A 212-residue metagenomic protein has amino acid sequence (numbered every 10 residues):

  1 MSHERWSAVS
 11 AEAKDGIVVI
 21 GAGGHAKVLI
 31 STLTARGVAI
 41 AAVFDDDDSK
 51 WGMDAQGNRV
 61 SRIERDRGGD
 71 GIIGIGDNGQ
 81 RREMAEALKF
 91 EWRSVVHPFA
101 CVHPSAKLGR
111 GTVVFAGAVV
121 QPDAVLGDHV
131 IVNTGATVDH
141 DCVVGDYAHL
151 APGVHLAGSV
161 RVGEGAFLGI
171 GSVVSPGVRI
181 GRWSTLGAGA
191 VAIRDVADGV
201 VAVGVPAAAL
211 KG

Functional and structural regions predicted by a protein language model:
M1-E64, T112: Hydrophobic, well-ordered beta-alpha structural blocks that scaffold small-molecule cofactor pockets
S10-E12, R65, A106, A124 (+1 more regions): Short, flexible hinge/linker loops that cap or flank conserved catalytic cores
K14-D15, I40, G68, G109 (+4 more regions): A general structural motif
A22, D47, I75, A190 (+1 more regions): Short secondary-structure boundary segments
I30, D48-H103: Phosphate-bearing ligand-interacting subdomains that bind or position ATP/ADP/UDP/GDP/NAD(P) or nucleotide-linked
I72, T134, V143-D146, A151-G212: Glycine-rich hexapeptide-repeat left-handed beta-helix
D77-A87, E91-D128, V132-V138, C142 (+3 more regions): Left-handed beta-helix
